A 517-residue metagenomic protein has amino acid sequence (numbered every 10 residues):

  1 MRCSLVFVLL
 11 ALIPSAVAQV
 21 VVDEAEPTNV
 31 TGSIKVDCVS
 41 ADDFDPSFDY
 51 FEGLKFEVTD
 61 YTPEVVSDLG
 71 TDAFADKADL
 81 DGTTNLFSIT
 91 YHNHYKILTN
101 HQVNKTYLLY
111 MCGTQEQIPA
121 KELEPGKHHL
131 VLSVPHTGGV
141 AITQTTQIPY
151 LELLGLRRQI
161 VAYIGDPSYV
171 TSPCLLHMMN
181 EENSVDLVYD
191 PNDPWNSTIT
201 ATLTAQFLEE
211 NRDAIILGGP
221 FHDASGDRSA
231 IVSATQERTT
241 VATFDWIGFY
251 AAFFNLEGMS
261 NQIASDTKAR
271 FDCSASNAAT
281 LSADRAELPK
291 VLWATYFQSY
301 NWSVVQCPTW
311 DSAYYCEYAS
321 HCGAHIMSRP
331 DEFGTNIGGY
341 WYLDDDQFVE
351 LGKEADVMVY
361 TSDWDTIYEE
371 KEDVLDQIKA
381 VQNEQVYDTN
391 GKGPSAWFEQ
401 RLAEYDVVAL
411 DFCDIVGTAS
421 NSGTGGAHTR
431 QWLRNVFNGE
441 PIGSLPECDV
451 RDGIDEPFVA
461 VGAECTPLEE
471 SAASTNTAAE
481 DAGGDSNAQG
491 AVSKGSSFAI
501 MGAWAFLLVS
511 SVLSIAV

Functional and structural regions predicted by a protein language model:
M1-S4, I515-V517: Positively charged n-region of N-terminal signal peptides that target proteins for export
R2-V8, A503-F506: Sec-dependent signal peptide recognition, specifically the positively charged N-region followed immediately by
V8-L10, S15, K494, G502: Intrinsic disorder/low-complexity segments, especially N-terminal tails and targeting/processing regions
L10-V22, V512-V517: N-terminal signal peptide
Q19-G484, L507, L513: N-terminal ligand-binding lobe of clamshell/alpha-beta domains
A482-K494: Juxtamembrane low-complexity tails/linkers enriched in Ser/Thr-Pro and polybasic
V492-V517: Cleavable C-terminal sorting propeptides in eukaryotic secreted/cell-surface proteins
